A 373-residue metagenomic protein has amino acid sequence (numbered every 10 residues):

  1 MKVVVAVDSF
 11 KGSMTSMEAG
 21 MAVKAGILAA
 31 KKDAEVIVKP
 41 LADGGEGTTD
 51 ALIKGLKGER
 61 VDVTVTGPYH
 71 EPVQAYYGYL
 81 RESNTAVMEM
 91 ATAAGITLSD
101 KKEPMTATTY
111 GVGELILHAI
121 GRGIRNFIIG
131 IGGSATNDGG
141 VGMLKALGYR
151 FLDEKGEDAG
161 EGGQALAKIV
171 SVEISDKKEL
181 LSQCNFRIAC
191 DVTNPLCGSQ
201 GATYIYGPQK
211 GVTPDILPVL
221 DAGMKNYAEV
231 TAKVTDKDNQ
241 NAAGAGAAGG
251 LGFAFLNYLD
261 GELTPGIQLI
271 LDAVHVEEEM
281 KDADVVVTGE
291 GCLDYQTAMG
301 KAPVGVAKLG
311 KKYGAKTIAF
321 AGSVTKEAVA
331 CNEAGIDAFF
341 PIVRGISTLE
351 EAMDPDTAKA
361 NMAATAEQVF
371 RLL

Functional and structural regions predicted by a protein language model:
M1-I131, A135-L373: N-terminal loops that bind phosphate or other acidic moieties and the adjacent beta-alpha structural core
